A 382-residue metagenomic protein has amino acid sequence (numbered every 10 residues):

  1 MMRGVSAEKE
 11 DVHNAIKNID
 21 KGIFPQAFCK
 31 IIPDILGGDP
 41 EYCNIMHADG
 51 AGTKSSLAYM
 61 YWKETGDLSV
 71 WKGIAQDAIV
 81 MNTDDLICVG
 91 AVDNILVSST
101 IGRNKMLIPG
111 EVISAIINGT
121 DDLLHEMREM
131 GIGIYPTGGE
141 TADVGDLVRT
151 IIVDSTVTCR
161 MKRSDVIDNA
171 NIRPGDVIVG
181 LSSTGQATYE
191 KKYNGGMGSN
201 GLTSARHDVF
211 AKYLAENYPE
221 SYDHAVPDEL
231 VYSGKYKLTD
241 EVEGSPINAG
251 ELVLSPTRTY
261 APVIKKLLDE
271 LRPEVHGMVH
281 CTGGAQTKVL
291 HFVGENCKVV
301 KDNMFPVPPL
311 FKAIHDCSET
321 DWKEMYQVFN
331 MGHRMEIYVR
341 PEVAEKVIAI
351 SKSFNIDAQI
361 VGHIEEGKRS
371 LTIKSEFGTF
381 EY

Functional and structural regions predicted by a protein language model:
M1-Y382: Helix-biased detector of long, well-ordered alpha-helical tracts
